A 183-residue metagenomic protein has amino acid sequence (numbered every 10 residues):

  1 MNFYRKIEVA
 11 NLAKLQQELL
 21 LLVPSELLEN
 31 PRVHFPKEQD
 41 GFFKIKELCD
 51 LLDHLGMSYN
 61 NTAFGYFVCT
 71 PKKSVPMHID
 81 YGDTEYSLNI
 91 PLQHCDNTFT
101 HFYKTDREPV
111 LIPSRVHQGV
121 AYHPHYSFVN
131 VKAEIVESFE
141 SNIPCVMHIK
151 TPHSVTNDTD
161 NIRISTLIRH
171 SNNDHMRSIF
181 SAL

Functional and structural regions predicted by a protein language model:
M1-K46, D158-D160, S171-L183: N-terminal auxiliary "cap/dimerization" subdomain that precedes the catalytic jelly-roll/cupin core of mononuclear
N2, E85-S87, R163-S165: Short hydrophobic/aromatic beta-strand or adjacent loop that forms the aromatic wall/cage of a ligand/substrate-binding
I45-L55: Active-site-flanking structural segment that lines cofactor/substrate pockets
D53-P71: A short glycine-rich, His/Asp/Glu-containing loop-to-beta-strand
H54-S58, H78-G82, V136-S138, T156-T159: A general structural signal for short secondary-structure junctions and capping/turn motifs
A63-G65, N89-P91, T100-Y103, V146-H148 (+2 more regions): A structural signal for short, well-ordered beta-strand segments and their strand-loop junctions that often border
C69-S141: Catalytic core of non-heme Fe(II) oxygenases with the double-stranded beta-helix
Q118-L183: Catalytic core of Fe(II)/2-oxoglutarate
